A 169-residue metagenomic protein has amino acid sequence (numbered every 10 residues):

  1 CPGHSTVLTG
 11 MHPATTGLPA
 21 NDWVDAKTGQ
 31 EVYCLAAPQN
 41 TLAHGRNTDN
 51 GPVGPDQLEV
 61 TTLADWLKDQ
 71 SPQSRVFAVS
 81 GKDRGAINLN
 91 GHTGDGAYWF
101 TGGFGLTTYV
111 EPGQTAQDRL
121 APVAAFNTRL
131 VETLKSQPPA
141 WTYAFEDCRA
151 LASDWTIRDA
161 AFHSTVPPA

Functional and structural regions predicted by a protein language model:
C1-T6, R84: Acidic helix-start/capping segments at beta-turn-to-alpha-helix junctions
M11-A169: His/Asp/Glu-rich, glycine-adjacent segments that coordinate divalent cations and/or stabilize oxyanion chemistry on
